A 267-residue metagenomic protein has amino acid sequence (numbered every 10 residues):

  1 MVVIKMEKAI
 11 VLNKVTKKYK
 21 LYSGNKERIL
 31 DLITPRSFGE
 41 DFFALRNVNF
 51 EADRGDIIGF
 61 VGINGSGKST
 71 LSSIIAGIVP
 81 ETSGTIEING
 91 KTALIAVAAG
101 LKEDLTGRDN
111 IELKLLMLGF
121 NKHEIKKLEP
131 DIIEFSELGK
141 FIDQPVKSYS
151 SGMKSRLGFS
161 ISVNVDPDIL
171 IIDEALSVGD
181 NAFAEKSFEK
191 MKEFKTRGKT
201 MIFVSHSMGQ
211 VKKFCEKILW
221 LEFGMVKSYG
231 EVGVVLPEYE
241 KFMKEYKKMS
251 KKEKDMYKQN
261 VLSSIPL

Functional and structural regions predicted by a protein language model:
L30-D31, E124-F141, S160: Conserved ABC ATPase "signature" region
V61-I63: The feature captures the beta-strand-to-loop junction immediately N-terminal to the Walker
S205-H206: H-loop/switch region of ABC-family ATPase nucleotide-binding domains
V211-K213: A short, surface-exposed alpha-helical micro-motif characterized by mixed small hydrophobic and charged/polar residues
F223-G224, Y239: Conserved ABC ATPase "signature" C-loop
P237-L267: ABC ATPase nucleotide-binding domains
